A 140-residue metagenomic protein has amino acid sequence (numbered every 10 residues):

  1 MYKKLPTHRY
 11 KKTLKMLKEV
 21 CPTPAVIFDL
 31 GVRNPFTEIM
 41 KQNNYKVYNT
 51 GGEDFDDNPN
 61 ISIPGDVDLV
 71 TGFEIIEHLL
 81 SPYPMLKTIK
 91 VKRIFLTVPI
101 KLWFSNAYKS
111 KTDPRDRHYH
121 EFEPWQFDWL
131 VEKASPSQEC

Functional and structural regions predicted by a protein language model:
M1-L69, Y83-K92, K111-C140: Conserved N-terminal segment of class I S-adenosyl-L-methionine
F28, F73, L96: Active-site flanking residues adjacent to catalytic metal/cofactor-binding acidic residues
R33-F36, I76-E77, I100-W103: Short, solvent-exposed loop/turn segments at secondary-structure junctions
L69-I75: A short beta-strand submotif of the Rossmann-like class I SAM-dependent methyltransferase core that lines
I75-L80, Y119: Histidine-centered catalytic micro-motifs
L80-P84, N106: Short N-terminal helix/helix-N-cap motif within the alpha/beta-hydrolase-1
V91-W103: Conserved beta-strand signature within the Rossmann-like core of class I S-adenosyl-L-methionine
L102-T112: Aromatic- and Lys/Arg-enriched surface recognition patch
